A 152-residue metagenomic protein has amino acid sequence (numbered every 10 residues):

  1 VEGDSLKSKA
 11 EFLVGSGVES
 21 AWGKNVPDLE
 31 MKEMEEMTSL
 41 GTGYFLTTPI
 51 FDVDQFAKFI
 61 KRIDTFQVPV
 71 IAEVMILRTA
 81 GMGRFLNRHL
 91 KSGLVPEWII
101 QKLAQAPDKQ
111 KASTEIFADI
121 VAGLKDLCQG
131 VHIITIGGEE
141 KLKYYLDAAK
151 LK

Functional and structural regions predicted by a protein language model:
V1-E11, G15-G23, T65-I120, G137-E139 (+1 more regions): Active-site pocket-lining/capping segments in soluble small-molecule metabolic enzymes
W22-V26, D54-Q55: Short, well-ordered, mixed-charge alpha-helical segments that flank or form enzyme active sites
N25-E36, S113-G123: Short, acidic/polar
M37, G41, A72, V131: Conserved, mostly hydrophobic/aromatic
G43-D52, H132-T135: Catalytic beta/alpha-barrel core
L46-T47, V53-E73: A contiguous pocket-lining binding segment that forms or flanks enzyme active sites
F56, I60-R62, E139-K152: C-terminal helical cap(s) of enzyme catalytic domains, especially alpha/beta-barrels
